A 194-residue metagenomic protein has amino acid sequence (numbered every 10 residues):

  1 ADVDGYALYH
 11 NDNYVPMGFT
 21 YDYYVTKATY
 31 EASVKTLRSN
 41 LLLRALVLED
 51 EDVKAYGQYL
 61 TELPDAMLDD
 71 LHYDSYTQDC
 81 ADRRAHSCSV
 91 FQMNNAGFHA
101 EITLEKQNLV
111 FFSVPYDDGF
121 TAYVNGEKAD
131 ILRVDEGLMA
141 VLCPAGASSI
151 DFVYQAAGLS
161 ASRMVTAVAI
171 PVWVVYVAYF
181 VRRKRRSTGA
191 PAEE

Functional and structural regions predicted by a protein language model:
A1-R83, E105, P115, N125: Extracytoplasmic
V53-E194: Active-site-proximal, structured, solvent-exposed surfaces of multi-pass membrane proteins that position macromolecular
